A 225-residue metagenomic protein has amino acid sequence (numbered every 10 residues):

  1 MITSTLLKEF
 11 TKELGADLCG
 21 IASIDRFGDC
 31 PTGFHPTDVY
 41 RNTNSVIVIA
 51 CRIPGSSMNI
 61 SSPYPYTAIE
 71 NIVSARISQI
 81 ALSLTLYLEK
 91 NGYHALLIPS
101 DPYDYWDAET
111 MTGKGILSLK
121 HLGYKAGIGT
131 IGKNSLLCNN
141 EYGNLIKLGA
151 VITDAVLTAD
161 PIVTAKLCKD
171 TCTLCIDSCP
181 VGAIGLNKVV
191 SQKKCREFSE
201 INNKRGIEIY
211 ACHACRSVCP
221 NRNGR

Functional and structural regions predicted by a protein language model:
M1-I77, L82: Non-catalytic, usually N-terminal nucleic-acid engagement modules in DNA/RNA processing proteins
C30, P36, Y66-T67, I72-R225: Catalytic cores of enzyme domains
